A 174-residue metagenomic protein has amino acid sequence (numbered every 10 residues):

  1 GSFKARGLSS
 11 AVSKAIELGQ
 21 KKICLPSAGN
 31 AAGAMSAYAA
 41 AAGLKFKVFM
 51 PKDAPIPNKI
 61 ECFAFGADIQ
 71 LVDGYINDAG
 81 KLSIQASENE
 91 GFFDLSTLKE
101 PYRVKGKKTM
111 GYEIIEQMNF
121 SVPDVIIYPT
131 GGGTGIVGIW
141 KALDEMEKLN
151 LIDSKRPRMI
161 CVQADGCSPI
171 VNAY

Functional and structural regions predicted by a protein language model:
G1-Y174: PLP-dependent amino-acid enzyme catalytic core
